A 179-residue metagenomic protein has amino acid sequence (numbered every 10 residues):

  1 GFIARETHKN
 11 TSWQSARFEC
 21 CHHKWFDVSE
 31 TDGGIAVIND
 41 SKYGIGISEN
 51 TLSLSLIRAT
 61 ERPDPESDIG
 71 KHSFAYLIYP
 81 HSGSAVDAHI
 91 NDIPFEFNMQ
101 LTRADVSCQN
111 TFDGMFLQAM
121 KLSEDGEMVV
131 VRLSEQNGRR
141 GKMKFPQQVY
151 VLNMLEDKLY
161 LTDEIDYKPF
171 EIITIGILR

Functional and structural regions predicted by a protein language model:
G1-R179: C-terminal (or distal) subdomains of carbohydrate-active enzymes
